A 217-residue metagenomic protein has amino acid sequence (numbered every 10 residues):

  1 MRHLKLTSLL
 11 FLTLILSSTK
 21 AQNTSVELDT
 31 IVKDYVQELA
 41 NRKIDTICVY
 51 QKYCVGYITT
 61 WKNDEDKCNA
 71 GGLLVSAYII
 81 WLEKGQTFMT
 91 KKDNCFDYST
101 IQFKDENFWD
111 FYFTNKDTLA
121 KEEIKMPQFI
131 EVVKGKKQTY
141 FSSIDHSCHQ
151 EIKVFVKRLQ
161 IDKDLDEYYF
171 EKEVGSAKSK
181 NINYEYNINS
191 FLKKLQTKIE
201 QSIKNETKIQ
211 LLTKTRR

Functional and structural regions predicted by a protein language model:
M1-T30: Bacterial Sec-dependent N-terminal signal peptides
Q22-R217: Function-determining sites in protein domains
